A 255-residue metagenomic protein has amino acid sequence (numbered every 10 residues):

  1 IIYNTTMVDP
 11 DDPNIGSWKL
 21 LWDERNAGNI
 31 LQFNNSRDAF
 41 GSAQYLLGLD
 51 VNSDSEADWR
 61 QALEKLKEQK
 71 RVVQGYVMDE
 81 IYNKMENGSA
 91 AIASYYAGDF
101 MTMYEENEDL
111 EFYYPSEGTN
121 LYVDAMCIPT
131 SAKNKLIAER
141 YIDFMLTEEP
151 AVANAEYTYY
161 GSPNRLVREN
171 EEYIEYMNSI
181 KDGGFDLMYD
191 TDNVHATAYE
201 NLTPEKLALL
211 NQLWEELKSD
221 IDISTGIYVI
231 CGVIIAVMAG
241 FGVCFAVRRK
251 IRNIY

Functional and structural regions predicted by a protein language model:
I1, M7-D9, G28, S36-F40 (+4 more regions): Solvent-exposed loop/turn segments at secondary-structure junctions within structured extracellular/periplasmic domains
I1-S89: Extracytoplasmic ligand-binding site segments that recognize negatively charged/polar headgroups
W18, I81-K84, F100, A138 (+1 more regions): Short, hydrophobic alpha-helical packing/hinge segments within bilobed ligand-binding/sensory domains
A62-E68, E106-T130, E175: Periplasmic-binding protein-like
Y82, E86, Y104, P129 (+1 more regions): Generic hydrophobic alpha-helical scaffold/packing signal
E86, I92-D109: A ligand-binding cleft/hinge motif common to bilobed small-molecule-binding domains
P129-V194: Mature extracytoplasmic/periplasmic domains
Y189-Y255: Conserved C-terminal helix/tail region of periplasmic/extracytoplasmic solute-binding proteins
